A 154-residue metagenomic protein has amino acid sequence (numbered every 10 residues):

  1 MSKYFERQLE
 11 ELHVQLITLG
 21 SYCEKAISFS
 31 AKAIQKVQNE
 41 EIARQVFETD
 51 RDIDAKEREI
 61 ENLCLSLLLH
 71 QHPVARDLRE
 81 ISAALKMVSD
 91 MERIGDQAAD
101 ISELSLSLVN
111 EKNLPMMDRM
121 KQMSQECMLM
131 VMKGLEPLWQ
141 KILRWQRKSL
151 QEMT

Functional and structural regions predicted by a protein language model:
M1-T154: Cytosolic, long alpha-helical scaffolding segments
